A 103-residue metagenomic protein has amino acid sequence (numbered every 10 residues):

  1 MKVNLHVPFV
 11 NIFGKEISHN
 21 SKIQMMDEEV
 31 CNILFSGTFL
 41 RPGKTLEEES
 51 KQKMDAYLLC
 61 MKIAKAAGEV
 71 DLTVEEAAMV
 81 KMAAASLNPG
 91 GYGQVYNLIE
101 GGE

Functional and structural regions predicted by a protein language model:
M1-E103: Positively charged, low-complexity terminal tracts and the immediately adjacent first secondary-structure elements
